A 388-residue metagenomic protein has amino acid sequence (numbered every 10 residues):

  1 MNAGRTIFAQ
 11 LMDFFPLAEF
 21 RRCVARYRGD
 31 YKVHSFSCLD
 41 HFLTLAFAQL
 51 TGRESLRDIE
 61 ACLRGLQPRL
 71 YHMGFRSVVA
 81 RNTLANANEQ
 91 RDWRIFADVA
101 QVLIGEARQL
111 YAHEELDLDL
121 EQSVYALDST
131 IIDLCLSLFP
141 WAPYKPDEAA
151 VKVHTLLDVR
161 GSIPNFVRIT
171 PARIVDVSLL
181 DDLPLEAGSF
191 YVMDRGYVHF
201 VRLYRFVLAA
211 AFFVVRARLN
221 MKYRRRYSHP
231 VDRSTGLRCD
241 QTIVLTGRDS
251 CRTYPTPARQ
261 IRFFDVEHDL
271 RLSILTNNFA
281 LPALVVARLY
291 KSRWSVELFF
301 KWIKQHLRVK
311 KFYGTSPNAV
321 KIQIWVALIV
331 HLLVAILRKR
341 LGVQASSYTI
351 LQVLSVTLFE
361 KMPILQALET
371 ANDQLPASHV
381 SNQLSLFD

Functional and structural regions predicted by a protein language model:
M1-D58, C62, R91, D98 (+2 more regions): Single, function-defining residue in the core of a domain
H34, G65-N82: Short, basic interhelical loop/turn and adjoining N-cap of the next helix at nucleic-acid- or acidic-partner-contacting
G52-S55, Q67-H72, N86, L134-C135: Short active-site-adjacent helix-start/loop capping segments
H72-M73, A112-E114, W141-Y144, L180 (+1 more regions): Catalytic micro-motifs at enzyme active sites that drive phosphoryl/nucleotidyl and oxygen chemistry
R76-W141: Active-site- or DNA-interface-adjacent structural scaffold in DNA-acting proteins
